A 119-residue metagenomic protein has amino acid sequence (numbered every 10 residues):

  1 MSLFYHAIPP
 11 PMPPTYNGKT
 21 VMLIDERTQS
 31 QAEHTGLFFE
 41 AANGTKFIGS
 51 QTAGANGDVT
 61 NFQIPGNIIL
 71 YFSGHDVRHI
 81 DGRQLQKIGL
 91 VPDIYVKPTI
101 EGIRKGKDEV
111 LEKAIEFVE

Functional and structural regions predicted by a protein language model:
M1-H6, E40-A41, I48: Glycine- and acidic-residue-enriched helix-capping/beta->alpha junction motif
M1-K19, R27, G57-Q63, G74-R78 (+2 more regions): Gly/Ser/Thr-rich loop/hinge elements
P9, V21-R27, P98-R104: Second-shell loop/turn segments in exported
K19-I24, K46-G49, Y71: Structural recognition of the beta-strand scaffold that forms the well-ordered cores of secreted hydrolase catalytic
T20, F39, G82, A114: Terminal peptide-recognition signature
Q29, A42-A55: Short, well-structured beta-strand/strand-turn elements
Q31-T35, G44, K107-A114: Stable alpha-helical elements in mature extracytoplasmic
P92-E119: Low-complexity, Gly/Ser/Thr/Pro-rich intrinsically disordered linker/tail segments
